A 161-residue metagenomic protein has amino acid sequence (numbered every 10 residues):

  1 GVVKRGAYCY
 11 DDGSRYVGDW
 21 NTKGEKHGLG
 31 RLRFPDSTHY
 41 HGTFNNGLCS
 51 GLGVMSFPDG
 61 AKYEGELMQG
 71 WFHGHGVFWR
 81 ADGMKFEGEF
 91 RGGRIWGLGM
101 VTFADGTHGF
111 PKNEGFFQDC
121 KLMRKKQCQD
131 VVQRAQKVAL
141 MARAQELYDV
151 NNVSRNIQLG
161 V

Functional and structural regions predicted by a protein language model:
G1-V161: Intrinsically disordered, low-complexity repeat tracts enriched in Gly/Pro/Ser/Thr and acidic residues, frequently
